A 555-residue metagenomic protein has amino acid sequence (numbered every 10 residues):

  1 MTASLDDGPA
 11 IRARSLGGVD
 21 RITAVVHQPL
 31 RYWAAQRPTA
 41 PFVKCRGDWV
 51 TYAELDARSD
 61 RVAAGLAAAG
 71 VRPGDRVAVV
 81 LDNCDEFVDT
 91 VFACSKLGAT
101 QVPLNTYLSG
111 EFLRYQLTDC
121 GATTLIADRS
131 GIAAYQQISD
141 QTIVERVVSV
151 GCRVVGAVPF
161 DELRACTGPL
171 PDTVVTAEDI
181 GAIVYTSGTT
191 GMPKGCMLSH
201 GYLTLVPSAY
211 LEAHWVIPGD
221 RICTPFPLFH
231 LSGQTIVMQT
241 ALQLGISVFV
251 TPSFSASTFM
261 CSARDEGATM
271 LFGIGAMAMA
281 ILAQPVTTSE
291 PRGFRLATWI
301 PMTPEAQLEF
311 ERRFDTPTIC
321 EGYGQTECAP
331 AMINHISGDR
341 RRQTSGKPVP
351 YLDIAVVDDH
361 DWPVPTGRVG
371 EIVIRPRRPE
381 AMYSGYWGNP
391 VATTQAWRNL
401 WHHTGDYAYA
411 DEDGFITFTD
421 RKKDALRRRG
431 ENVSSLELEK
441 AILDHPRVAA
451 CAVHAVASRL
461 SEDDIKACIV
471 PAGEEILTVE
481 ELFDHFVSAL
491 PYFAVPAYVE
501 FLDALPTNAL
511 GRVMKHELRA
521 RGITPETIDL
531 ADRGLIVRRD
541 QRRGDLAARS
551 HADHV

Functional and structural regions predicted by a protein language model:
G8, I132-A177, P285: ANL superfamily adenylate-forming
I22, R31, T39-C84, V88-F92 (+3 more regions): Conserved AMP-binding/adenylate-forming core of the ANL superfamily
P38-T39, N83, S149, V154 (+3 more regions): Conserved pre-ATP/AMP-binding loop-to-beta segment of ANL
T51-A53, G181-L205, H335: Conserved AMP-binding A3 loop
L108, L125, L271, I354 (+8 more regions): AMP-binding/adenylate-forming catalytic core of the ANL superfamily
T204-R221, L228-M270, Q284: Conserved AMP-binding/adenylation subdomain of ANL enzymes
M260, D265-G273, L282-R341, D353 (+1 more regions): Gly/Ser/Thr-rich phosphate-binding loop
P491-V513, A531-V555: AMP-binding/adenylate-forming catalytic domain of the ANL superfamily
